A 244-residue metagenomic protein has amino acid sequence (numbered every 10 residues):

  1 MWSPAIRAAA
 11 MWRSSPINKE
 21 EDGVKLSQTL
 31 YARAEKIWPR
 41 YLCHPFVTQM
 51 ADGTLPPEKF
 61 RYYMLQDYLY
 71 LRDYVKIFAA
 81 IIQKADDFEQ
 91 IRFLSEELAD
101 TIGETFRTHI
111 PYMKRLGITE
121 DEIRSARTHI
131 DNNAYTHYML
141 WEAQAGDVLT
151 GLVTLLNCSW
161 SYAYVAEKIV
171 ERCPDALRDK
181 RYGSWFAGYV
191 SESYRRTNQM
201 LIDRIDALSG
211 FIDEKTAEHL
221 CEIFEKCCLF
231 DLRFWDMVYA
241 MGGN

Functional and structural regions predicted by a protein language model:
I6-G23: Short, Lys/Arg-enriched N-terminal segments with co-localized hydrophobic residues within the first ~10-30 amino acids
V24-Q28, Y135-W141, D236: Hydrophobic alpha-helical segments
Y31-L55, Y74, M200-F211: Short alpha-helical hairpin
E35-R40, L55-K84, E104, V153-A163 (+1 more regions): Alpha-helical bundle segments that constitute or directly flank the non-heme di-iron/ferroxidase center
I81-A85, A143, I169-C173, L208 (+3 more regions): Secondary-structure edge/capping motif, primarily at the C-terminal ends of alpha-helices and the immediately following
E89-R196, E225, L229: Active-site-proximal alpha-helical scaffolds that flank and shape metal-associated catalytic sites
S191-F224: Long amphipathic all-alpha helical oligomerization modules
L220-N244: Acidic, carboxylate-rich catalytic segments that either coordinate divalent cations
